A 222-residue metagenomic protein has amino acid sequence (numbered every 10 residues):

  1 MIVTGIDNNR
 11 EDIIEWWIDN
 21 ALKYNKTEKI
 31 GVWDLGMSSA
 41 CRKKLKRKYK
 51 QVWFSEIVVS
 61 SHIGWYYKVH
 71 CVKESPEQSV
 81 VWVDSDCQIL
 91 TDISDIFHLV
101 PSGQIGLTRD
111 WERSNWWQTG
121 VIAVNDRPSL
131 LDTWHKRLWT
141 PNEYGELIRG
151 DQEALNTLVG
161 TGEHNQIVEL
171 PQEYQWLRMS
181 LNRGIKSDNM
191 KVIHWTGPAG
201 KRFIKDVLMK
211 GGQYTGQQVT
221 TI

Functional and structural regions predicted by a protein language model:
M1-V59, T196-G200, K210-I222: N-terminal anchoring/stem segment of glycosyltransferases
I2, A21, V72, D86 (+4 more regions): A residue-level signal for conserved active-site and pocket-lining positions in enzyme catalytic cores
I13-E15, S60-Y66, S114-T119, K201-K205: Short, charged, surface-exposed secondary-structure boundary motifs
N25-K26, Y49, S75-P76, V100 (+1 more regions): A structural signal for short coil/turn segments at secondary-structure junctions
E28, E77-S79, G103, N165-Q166 (+1 more regions): Short coil/turn segments at beta-strand junctions that form active-site/ligand-binding loops
K29-G36, V81, I105-L107, I193: Short, hydrophobic beta-strand segments that form beta-sheet elements in well-ordered domains
F54, I63-V124, P128: GT-A fold catalytic core of metal-dependent nucleotide-sugar glycosyltransferases, centered on the diacidic
D126-Q213: Catalytic core and acceptor-binding pocket of nucleotide-sugar-dependent glycosyltransferases
